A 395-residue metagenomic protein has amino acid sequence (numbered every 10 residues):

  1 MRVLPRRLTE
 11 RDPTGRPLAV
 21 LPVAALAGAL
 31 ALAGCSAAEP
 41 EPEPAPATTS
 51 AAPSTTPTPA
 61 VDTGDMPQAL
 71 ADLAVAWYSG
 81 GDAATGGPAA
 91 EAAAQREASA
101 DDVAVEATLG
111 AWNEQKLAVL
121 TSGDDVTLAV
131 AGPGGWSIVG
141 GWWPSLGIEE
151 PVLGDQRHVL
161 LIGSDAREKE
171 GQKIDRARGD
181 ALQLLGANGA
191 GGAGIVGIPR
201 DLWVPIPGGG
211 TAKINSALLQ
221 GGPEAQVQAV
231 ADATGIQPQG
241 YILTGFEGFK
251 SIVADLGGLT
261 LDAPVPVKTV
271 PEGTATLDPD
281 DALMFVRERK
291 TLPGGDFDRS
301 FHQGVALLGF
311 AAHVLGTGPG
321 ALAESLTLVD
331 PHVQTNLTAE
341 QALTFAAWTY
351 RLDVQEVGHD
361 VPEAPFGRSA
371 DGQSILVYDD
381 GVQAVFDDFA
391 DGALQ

Functional and structural regions predicted by a protein language model:
V3-P22: Bacterial N-terminal signal peptides that target proteins for export
A31-G34: C-terminal motif of bacterial Sec signal peptides marking the signal peptidase cleavage site
A37-A45, T49, L70, A74-W77 (+1 more regions): Entry/capping segment at the start of metal-dependent catalytic domains with acidic active-site entry clusters
V61-T63, E168-I174, A212-Q220, G235-G240 (+4 more regions): Second-shell loop/turn segments in exported
G154-R157, A177-L182, A190-A193, I198 (+6 more regions): Extracytoplasmic
L202-A212, L277, A282-E288, P293 (+1 more regions): C-terminal solvent-exposed extensions
N215-P271: Amphipathic, coiled-coil-like alpha-helical scaffolding segments used for oligomerization/assembly
G248-G318: Flexible, polar/acidic helix-loop-strand segments at domain edges
